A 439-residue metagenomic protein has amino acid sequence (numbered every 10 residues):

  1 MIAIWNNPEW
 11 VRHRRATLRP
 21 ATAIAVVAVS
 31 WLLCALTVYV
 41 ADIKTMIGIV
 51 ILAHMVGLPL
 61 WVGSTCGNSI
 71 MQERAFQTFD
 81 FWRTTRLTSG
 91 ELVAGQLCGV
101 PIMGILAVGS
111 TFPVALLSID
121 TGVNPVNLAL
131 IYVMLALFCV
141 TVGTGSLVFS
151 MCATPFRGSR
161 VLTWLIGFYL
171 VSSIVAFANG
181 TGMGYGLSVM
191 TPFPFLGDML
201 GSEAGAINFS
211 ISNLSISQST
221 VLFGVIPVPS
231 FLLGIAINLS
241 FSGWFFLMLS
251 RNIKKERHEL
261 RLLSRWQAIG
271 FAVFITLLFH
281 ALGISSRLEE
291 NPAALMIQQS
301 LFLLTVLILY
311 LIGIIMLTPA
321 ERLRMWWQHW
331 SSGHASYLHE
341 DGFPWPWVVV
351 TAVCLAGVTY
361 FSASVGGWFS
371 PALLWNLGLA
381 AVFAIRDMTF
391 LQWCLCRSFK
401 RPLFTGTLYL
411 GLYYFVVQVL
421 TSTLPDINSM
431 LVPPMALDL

Functional and structural regions predicted by a protein language model:
M1-S69, I216-T220, P229, L233-M296 (+3 more regions): Hydrophobic alpha-helical transmembrane segments
V62-R83: Transmembrane helix boundary and interhelical loop/hinge segments in multi-pass membrane proteins
V100-P155, V349-R386: Secretory targeting signals
A136-S172, K254-L260, A381-Y413: A structural motif at transmembrane helix-loop-helix junctions in multipass membrane proteins
L162-F193, F274-F279, V353, G357 (+1 more regions): Transmembrane helix segments
G182-I226, R287-P292, L424-L439: Membrane-interfacial helical/loop segments at transmembrane boundaries in membrane proteins
L303-T305, H339-V353, P371-T389, R397-L439: Membrane-spanning alpha-helical segments of multipass transporters and channels
